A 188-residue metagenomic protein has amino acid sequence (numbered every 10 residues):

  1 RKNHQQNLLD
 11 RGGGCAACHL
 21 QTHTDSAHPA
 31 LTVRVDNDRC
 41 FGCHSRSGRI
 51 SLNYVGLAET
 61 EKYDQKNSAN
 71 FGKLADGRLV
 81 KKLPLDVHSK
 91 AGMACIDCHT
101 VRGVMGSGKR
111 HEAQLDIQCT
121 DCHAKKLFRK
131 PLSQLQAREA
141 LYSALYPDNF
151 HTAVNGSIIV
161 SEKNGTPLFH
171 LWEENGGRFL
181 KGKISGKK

Functional and structural regions predicted by a protein language model:
R1-T24, L31-K188: C-type cytochrome heme-c attachment and multiheme electron-transfer modules
